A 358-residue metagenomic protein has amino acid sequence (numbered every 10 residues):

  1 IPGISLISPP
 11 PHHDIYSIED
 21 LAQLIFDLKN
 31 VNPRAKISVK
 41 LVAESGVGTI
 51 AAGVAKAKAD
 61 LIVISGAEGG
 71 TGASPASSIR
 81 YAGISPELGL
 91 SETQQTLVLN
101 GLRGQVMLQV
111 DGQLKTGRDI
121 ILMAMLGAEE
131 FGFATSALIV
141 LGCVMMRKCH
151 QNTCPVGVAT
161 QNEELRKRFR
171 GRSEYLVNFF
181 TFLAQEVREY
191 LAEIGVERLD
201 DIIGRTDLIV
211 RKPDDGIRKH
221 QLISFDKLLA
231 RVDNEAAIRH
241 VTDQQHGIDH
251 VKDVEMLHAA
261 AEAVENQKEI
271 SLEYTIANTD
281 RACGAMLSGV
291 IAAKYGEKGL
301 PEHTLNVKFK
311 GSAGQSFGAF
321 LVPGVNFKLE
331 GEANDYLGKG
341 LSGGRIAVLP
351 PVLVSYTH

Functional and structural regions predicted by a protein language model:
I1-H12, K29-R34, E68-Y81, R103 (+2 more regions): Gly-rich Lys/Arg/Thr-decorated short loops/hinges at beta-loop-alpha junctions or inter-strand turns that position
G46-K56, K115-G127: Catalytic cores of alpha/beta
A59-G70, R80-T93, M125-L165: Flexible glycine/proline-rich, aromatic-decorated loop/lid segments
L61, S65-G70, V196-D249, E330-A333 (+1 more regions): Terminal amphipathic helices with adjacent charged low-complexity linkers/tails
F131, I139-T206, V210: Active-site or pore-adjacent capping/gating segments
V290, K310, F320, K328-E332 (+2 more regions): Feature marks extracellular polysaccharide-active and adherence modules
H303-L305, F317, P323-V325, L337 (+1 more regions): The right-handed parallel beta-helix/beta-solenoid scaffold, focusing on the short coil/turn and N-cap positions
T357-H358: Conserved small/polar residues in nucleotide/adenosyl-binding loops
